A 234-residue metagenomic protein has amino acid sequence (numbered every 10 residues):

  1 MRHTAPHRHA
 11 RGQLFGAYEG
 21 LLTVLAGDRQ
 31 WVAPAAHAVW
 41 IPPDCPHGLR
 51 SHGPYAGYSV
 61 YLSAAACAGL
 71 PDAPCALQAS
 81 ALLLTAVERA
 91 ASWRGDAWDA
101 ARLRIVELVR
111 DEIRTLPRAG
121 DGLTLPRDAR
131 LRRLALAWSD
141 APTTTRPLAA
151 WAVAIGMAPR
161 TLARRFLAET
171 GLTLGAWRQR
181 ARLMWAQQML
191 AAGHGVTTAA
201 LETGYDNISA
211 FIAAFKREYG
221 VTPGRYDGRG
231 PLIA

Functional and structural regions predicted by a protein language model:
M1-A76: N-terminal regulatory/effector-sensing and dimerization cores that precede helix-turn-helix DNA-binding domains
A36, L162, F166, A210-F211 (+1 more regions): Short hydrophobic/aromatic patch on the recognition helix
P54-L125: Compact structured core domains
A101, I105-V109, R118-R146, A152-I155 (+2 more regions): A short, Lys/Arg-enriched amphipathic alpha-helix from helix-turn-helix/homeodomain DNA-binding modules
L148, P159, A163, V196: Helix-turn-helix DNA-binding elements, focusing on the entry/boundary residues of the two helices that contact DNA
A149, A168-I212, G228-A234: Terminal helix-turn-helix DNA-binding modules in bacterial transcription factors
V153, R164, A168, L201-E202 (+1 more regions): Alpha-helical residues within the helix-turn-helix
A158, T173, D206, V221-G224: Short coil/turn motifs that cap or connect alpha-helices
